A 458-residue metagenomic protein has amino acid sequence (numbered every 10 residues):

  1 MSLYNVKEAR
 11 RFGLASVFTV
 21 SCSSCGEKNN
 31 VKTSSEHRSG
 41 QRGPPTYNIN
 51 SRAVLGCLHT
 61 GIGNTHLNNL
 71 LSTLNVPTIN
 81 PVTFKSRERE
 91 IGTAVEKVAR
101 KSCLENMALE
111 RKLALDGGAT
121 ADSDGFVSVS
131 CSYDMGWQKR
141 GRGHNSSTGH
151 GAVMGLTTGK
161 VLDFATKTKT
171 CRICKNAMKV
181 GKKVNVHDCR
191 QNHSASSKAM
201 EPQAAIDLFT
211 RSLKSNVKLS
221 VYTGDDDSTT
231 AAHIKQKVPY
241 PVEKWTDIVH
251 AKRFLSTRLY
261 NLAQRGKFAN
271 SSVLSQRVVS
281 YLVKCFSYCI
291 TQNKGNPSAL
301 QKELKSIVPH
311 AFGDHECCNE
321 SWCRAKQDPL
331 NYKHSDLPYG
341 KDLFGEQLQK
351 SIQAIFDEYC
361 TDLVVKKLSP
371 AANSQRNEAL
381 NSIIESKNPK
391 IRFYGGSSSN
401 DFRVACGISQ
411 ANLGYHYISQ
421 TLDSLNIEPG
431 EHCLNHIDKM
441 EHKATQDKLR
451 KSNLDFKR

Functional and structural regions predicted by a protein language model:
M1-N5, N29-V31: Cys/His-rich microdomains that often coordinate metals
N5-G13: Short, intrinsically disordered, charge-biased short linear motifs at domain edges
L14-H144, A199, A205-Y222, D226: Short, positively charged, Gly/Tyr-enriched micro-motifs that form contact patches at catalytic or ligand/partner
T19-S24, K28, M200, A205-E243 (+2 more regions): Acidic/histidine-rich catalytic cores and adjacent linkers of DNA breakage/strand-transfer/modification proteins
N29-S35, T65, T148-L219, C285-Q292 (+3 more regions): Electropositive, glycine- and tryptophan-enriched low-complexity nucleic-acid-binding patches
N30, N68, R140-R142, L162-D163 (+4 more regions): Short helix/loop capping segments that flank catalytic or ligand/cofactor-binding pockets
S51-T65, T120, D124-R190, F402-L413: Acidic, metal-ligating active-site segments
P81-V82, T93-K139, H150-K167, I173-N176 (+4 more regions): Histidine/cysteine- and/or acidic
